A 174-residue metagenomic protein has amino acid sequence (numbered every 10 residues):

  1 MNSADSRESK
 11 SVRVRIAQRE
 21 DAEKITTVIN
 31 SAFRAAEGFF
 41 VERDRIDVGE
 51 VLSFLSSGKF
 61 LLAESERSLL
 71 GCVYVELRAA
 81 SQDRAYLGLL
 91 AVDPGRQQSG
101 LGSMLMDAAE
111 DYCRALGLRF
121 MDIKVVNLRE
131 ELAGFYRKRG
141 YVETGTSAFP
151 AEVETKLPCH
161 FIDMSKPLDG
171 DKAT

Functional and structural regions predicted by a protein language model:
M1-R7: Short acidic N-proximal helix/loop "leader" segments that mark the beginning of a domain or an inter-domain linker
R7, I16-A22, T26-G95, M106-A108 (+4 more regions): Acetyl-CoA-dependent GNAT
S11-R13: Extreme N-terminal starter segment of soluble prokaryotic enzymes
L52, F60, R119-D122, V126-A133 (+2 more regions): C-terminal "cap" of GNAT-fold acetyltransferases
Q82, G100, E131: Residues that form or flank phosphate/diphosphate-binding pockets in enzymes that use nucleotide phosphates
V92-G95, S99, N127-L128: Active-site acidic-Proline motif in GNAT/NAT acetyltransferases
S99, L116-R119: Short coil/turn segments at alpha/beta junctions that flank glycine-rich nucleotide-binding fingerprints
S103: Residues forming the Rossmann-fold NAD(P)(H) cofactor-binding site
